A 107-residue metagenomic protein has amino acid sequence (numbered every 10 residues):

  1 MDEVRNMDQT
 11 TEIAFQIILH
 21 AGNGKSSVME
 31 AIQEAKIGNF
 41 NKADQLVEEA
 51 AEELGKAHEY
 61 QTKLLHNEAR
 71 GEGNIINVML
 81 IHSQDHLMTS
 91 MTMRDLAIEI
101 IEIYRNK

Functional and structural regions predicted by a protein language model:
D2-K107: Terminal alpha-helical segments
